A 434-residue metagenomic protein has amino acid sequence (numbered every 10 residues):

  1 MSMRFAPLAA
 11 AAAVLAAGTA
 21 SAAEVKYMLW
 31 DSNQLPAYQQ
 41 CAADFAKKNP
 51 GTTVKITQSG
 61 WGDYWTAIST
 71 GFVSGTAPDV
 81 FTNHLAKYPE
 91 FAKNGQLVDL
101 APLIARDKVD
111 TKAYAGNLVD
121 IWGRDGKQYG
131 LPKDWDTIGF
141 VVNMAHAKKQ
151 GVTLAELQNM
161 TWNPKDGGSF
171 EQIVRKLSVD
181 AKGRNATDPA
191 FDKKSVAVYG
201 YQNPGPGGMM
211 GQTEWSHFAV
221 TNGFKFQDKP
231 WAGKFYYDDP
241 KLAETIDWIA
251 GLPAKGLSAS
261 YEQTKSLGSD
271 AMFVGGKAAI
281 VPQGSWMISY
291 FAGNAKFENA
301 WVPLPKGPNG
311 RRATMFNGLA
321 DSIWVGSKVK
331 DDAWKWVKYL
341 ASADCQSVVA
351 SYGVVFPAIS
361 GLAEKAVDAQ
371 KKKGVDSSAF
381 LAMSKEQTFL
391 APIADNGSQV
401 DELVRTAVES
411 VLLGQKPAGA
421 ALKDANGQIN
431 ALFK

Functional and structural regions predicted by a protein language model:
M1-S21: Gram-negative bacterial Sec-dependent N-terminal signal peptides
P7-A10, A22-Q96, P102-A113, T153-A155 (+10 more regions): Conserved N-terminal structural module of periplasmic/extracytoplasmic solute-binding proteins
K48-T53, H146, Q150, G251-S258 (+5 more regions): Extracytoplasmic/periplasmic substrate-recognition and gating elements
L85-G139, K148, P189-G200, E298-V302 (+2 more regions): Hinge/lid segment of periplasmic solute-binding proteins
Y88-Q96, L118-Q158, E171, N203-P230 (+3 more regions): Periplasmic solute-binding protein
A101-Y114, L157-P164, F191-M209, F224-E244 (+3 more regions): Short, solvent-exposed loop/beta-turn-alpha elements that line the ligand-binding surface or hinge of extracytoplasmic
E171-S178, S216-F224, K229-E262: Glycine-centered hinge/linker elements that transmit conformational signals in sensory and ligand-binding systems
P357-A358, S377-Q428: C-terminal capping/gating helix-and-loop segments adjacent to ligand/active sites or protein-protein/ligand interfaces
